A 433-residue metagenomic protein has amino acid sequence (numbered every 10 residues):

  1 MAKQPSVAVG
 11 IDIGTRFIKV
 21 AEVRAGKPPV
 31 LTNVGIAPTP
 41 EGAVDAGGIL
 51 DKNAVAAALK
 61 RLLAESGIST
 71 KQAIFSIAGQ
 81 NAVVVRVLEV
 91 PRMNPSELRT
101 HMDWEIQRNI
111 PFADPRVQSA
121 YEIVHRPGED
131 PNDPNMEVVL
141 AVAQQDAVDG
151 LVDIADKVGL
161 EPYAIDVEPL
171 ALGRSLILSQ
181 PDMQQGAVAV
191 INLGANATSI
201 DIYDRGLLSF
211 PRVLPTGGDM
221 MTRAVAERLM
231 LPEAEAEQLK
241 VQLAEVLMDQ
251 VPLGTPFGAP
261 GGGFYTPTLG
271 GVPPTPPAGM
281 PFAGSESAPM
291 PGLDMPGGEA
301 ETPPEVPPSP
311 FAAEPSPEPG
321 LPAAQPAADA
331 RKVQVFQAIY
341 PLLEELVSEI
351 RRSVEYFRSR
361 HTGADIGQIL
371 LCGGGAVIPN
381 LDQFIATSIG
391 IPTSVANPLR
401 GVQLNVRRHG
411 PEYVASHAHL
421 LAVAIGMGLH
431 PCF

Functional and structural regions predicted by a protein language model:
M1-E105, N109, D149-L151: Non-catalytic, solvent-exposed interaction/assembly segments
K3, D12, E22-T32, S69 (+2 more regions): Small-residue (GG/TT-enriched) beta-loop-alpha framework at ligand/catalytic clefts
L59-Q72, L231, S353-G367: Phosphate/pyrophosphate-binding loops at sites that engage ATP/ADP/AMP, CoA/4′-phosphopantetheine, polyphosphate
S76-L178, Q368, P398-G401, V423: Active-site neighborhood for divalent-cation/phosphate handling
A147, L151, A171, S175 (+1 more regions): Phosphate/ATP-binding catalytic cores across multiple sugar-kinase/actin-like superfamilies, primarily ASKHA
D166, A171-R174, D219, A226 (+4 more regions): Glycine-rich phosphate-binding/hydrolytic loop that grips phosphoryl groups
L208-V347, G373: Phosphate-binding glycine-rich/basic clefts of nucleotide- and phosphate-handling proteins, predominantly
E245, I366-A386: Glycine-rich phosphate-binding loops at beta-strand->alpha-helix junctions
